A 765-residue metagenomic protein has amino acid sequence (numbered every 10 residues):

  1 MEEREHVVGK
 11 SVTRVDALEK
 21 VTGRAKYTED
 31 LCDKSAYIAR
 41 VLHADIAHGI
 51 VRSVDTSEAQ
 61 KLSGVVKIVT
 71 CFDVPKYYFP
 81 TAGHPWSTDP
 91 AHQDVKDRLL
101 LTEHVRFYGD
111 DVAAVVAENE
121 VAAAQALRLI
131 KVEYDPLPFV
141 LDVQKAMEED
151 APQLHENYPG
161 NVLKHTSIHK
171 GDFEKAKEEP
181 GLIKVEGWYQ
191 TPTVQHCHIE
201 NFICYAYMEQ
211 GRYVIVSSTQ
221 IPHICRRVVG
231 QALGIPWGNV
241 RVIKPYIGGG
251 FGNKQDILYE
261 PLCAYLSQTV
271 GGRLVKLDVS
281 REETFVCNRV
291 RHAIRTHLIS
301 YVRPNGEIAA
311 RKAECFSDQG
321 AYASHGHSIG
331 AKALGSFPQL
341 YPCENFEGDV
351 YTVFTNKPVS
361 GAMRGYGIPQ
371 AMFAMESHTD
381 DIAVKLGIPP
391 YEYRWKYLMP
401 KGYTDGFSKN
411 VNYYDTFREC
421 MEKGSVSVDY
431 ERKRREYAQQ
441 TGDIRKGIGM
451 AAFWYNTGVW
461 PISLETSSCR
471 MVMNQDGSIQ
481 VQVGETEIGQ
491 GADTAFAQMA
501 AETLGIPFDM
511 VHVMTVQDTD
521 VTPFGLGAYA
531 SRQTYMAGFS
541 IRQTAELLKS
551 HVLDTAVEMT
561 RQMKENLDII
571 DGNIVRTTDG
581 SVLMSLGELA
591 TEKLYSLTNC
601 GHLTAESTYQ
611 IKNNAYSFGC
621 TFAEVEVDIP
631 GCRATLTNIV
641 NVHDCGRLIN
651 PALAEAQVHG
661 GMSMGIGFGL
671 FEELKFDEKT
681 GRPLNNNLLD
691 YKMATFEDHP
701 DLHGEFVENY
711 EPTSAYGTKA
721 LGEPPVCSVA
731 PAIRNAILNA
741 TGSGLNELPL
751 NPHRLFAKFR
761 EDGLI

Functional and structural regions predicted by a protein language model:
M1-P159, G187: Flexible, low-hydrophobicity surface segments
K10, D16-E19, D89-H92, G160-C204 (+5 more regions): Glycine-rich loop/linker segments at domain edges
L18-E19, R128-L141, Q220, R227 (+6 more regions): Extended active-site and interfacial segments that coordinate phosphate-rich ligands in large catalytic machineries
C71-F72, G234-N239, Q268-V275, P304 (+3 more regions): C-terminal catalytic domains of large/alpha subunits in multi-subunit enzymes
Y78-G83, A126-L129, R226-V228, F251-I257 (+11 more regions): Short acidic, glycine/serine/threonine-rich loops at helix termini
E103-H104, P236-G238, I243-K244, T269-S280 (+1 more regions): Conserved catalytic cysteine-centered active-site region of acyl-thioester-dependent Claisen-condensing enzymes
E148-L233, L398-S478, L684-F696, H703-E705: Helix-loop-helix junctions that connect adjacent transmembrane helices in secondary transporters/permeases, recognized
Y246, G250-L277, A492-A500: Thiamine diphosphate
